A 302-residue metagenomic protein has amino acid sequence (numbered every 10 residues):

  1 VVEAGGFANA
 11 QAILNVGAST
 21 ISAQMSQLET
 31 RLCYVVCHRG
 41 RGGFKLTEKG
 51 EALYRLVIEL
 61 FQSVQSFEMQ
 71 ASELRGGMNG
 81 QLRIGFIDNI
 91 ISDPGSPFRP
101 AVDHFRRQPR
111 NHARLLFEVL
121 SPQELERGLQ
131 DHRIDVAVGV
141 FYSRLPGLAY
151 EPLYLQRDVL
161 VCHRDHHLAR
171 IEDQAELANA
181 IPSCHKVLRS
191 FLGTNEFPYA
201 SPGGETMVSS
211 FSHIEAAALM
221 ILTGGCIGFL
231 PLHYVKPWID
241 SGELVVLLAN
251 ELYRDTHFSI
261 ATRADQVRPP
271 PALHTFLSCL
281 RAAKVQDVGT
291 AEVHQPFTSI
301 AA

Functional and structural regions predicted by a protein language model:
V1-G17: Short helix-boundary/capping micro-motifs
A4, I13, Q27-V35, Q108: Residue cluster at the C-terminal edge of the helix-turn-helix DNA-binding motif
G17, Q24-Q27: Residues within the DNA-recognition helix of helix-turn-helix
E29-K49: A short LG(V/I)-centered, amphipathic sequence patch enriched for acidic residue(s) preceding the LG motif
R41-F44, E51, Q62-G85, R107 (+2 more regions): Short helix-loop hinge/linker segments at domain boundaries
Q81-R144: Central regulatory/effector-binding core of bacterial HTH transcription factors
R107, Y150-G225, L230, V235-R254 (+1 more regions): C-terminal regulatory
V161-H167, H257-P271: A bilobed periplasmic-binding-protein/Venus flytrap-type ligand-binding module shared by bacterial periplasmic
